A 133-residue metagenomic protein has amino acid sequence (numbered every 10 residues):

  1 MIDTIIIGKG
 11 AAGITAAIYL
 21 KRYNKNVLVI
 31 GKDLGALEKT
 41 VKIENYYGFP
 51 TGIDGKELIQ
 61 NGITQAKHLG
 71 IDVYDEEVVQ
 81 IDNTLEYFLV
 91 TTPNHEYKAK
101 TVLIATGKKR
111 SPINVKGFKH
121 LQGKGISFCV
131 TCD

Functional and structural regions predicted by a protein language model:
M1-I5, L28, V73-D133: FAD-binding core/adjacent interface of flavoenzyme oxidoreductases
I2-Q60, Q65: Beta1-alpha1 glycine-rich phosphate/pyrophosphate-binding loop at the start of Rossmann-like nucleotide-binding domains
Y19-L20, A66, F88, Q122: Generic detector of bulky aromatic hydrophobic side chains
R22-K25, K67-D72, I104: Generic secondary-structure signature for well-ordered alpha-helical cores
F49-P50, L69, P93: Short N-terminal micro-motifs specific to bacterial/archaeal maturation and metal-cluster initiation sites
I53-L85: Substrate-binding N-lobe of the ribokinase-like
